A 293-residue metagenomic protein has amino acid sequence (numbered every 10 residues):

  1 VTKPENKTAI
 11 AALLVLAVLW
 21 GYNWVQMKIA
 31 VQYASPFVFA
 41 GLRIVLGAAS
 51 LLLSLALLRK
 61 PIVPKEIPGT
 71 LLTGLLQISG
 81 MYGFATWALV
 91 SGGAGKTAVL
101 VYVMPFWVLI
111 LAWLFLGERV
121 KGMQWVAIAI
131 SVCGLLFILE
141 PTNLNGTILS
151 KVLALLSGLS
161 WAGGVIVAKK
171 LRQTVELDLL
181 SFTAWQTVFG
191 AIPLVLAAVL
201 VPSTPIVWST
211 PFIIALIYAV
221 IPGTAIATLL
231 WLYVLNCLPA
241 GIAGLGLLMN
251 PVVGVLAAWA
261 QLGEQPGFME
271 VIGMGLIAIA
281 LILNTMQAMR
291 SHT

Functional and structural regions predicted by a protein language model:
A12-L13, T70-G74, A98, I128 (+6 more regions): Residue-level signature of transmembrane alpha-helical cores of multipass secondary-active transporters and flippases
A17, G74-I78, Y102, A154-A162 (+4 more regions): Residue-level hotspots within the lipid-embedded alpha helices of multi-pass solute transporters
L19, N23-W24, L52-V101, L109-L111 (+2 more regions): Specific transmembrane alpha-helical segments of multi-pass solute transporters/efflux pumps, especially DMT/EamA
Y22, Q26-I29, Y33, L46-P64 (+4 more regions): Membrane-interface helix-cap regions at the ends of transmembrane helices in multi-pass membrane proteins
V38-A49, Q77, T86-R119, Q124 (+3 more regions): Specific alpha-helical transmembrane segments that line the substrate/conduction pathway and gating interfaces
A40-L42, T97-V103, A168-A191, T224-A260: Helix-helix packing/entry segments at the starts of transmembrane helices
L51, L111, V120-E140, G158-W161 (+4 more regions): Hydrophobic transmembrane alpha-helices of multi-pass small-molecule transport proteins
L51, V108-L109, N145-P202, L230: Transmembrane alpha-helical segments that form core, pore/gating elements of small-molecule transporters/exporters
